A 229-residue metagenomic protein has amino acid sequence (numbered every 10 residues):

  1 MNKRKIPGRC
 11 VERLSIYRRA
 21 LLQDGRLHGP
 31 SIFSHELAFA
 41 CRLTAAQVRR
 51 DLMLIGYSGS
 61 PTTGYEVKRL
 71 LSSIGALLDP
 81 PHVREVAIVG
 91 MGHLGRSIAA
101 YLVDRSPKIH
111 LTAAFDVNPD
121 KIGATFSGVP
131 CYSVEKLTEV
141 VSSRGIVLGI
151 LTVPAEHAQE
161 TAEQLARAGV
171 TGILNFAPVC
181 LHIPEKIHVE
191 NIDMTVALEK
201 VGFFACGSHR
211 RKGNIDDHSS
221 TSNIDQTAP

Functional and structural regions predicted by a protein language model:
M1-S31: Extreme N-terminal segment that seeds HTH/winged-HTH DNA-binding domains in transcriptional regulators
Y17, L22-R26, S127-D225: Phosphate-bearing ligand-interacting subdomains that bind or position ATP/ADP/UDP/GDP/NAD(P) or nucleotide-linked
S31, H35, A40-E85: HTH-adjacent hinge/linker in prokaryotic transcriptional regulators
M91: Glycine-rich Rossmann-fold phosphate-binding loop(s) that bind the pyrophosphate of adenine dinucleotide cofactors
L94: Hydrophobic/small residue at the entry helix of a nucleotide-binding pocket
L102, V140, P229: Catalytic, metal-anchored helix/loop core of enzyme active sites in primary metabolism
R105-S127: NAD(P)-binding Rossmann-fold cofactor-contacting core
